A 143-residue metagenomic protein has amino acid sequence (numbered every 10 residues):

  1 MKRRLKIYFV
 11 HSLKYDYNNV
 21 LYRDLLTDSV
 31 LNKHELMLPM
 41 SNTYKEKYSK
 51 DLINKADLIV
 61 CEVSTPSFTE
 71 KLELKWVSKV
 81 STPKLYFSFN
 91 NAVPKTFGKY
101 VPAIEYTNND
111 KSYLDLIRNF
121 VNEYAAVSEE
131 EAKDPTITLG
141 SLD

Functional and structural regions predicted by a protein language model:
M1-D143: Conserved catalytic or regulatory cores that recognize and/or transform ribose-phosphate-containing ligands
